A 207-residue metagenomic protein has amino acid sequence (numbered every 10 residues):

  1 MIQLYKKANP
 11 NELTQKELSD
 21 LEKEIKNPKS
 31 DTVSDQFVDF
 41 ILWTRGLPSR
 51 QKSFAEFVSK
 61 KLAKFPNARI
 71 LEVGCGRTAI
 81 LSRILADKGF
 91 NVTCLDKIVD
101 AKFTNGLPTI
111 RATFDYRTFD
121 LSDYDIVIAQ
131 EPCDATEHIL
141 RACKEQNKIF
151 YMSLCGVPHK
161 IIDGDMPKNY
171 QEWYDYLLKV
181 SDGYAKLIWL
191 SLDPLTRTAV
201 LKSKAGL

Functional and structural regions predicted by a protein language model:
M1-F65, I80-R83: S-adenosyl-L-methionine
A68: Nucleotide donor/acceptor-binding cores
L71-R117: SAM cofactor-binding core of SAM-dependent methyltransferases, primarily the Rossmann-like beta-alpha-beta module
F119-Y124: A short acidic, Gly/Pro-enriched loop at the edge of an enzyme's catalytic core that lines a small-molecule cofactor
D125-L140, G156: A short SAM/SAH-binding and catalytic strip from SAM-dependent methyltransferases
I139-I149: A short glycine-rich, Lys/Arg-flanked "PGG" loop and its adjoining helix->strand segment in the class I
K148-I161: Conserved beta-strand signature within the Rossmann-like core of class I S-adenosyl-L-methionine
M166-L207: Active-site capping/gating segments
